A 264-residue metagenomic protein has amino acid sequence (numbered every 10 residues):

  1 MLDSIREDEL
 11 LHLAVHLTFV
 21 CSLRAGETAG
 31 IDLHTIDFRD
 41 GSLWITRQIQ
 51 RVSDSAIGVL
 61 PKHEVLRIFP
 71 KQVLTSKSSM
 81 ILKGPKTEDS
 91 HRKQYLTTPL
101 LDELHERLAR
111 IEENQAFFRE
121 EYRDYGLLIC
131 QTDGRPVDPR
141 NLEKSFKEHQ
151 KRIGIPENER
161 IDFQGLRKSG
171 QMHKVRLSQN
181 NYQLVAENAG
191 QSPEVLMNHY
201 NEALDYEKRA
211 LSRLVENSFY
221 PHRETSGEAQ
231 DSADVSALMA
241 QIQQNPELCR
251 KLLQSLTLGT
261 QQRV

Functional and structural regions predicted by a protein language model:
M1-A25, A29-I31, R39, S53 (+1 more regions): Basic, Lys/Arg- and aromatic-enriched nucleic-acid-binding interface segment
D3-L11, C21, Q94, A109-E120 (+1 more regions): Short, basic (Lys/Arg/His-rich) helix/loop patches that form interaction surfaces in the mid-to-C-terminal regions
I31-A109, E113, R123: Conserved tyrosine-mediated DNA breakage-rejoining catalytic core shared by Y-recombinases
T35-L43, Q179-N201: Short, polar N-cap/turn motifs at the start of nucleic acid-interacting alpha helices
I49, A189-L214: Catalytic-site neighborhood detector that most strongly recognizes the C-terminal catalytic loop/helix of tyrosine
R213-H222: Short, basic, alpha-helical segments at the C-terminal edge of helix-turn-helix-like DNA-binding modules
D231-V264: Short, low-complexity, charged amphipathic interaction modules
